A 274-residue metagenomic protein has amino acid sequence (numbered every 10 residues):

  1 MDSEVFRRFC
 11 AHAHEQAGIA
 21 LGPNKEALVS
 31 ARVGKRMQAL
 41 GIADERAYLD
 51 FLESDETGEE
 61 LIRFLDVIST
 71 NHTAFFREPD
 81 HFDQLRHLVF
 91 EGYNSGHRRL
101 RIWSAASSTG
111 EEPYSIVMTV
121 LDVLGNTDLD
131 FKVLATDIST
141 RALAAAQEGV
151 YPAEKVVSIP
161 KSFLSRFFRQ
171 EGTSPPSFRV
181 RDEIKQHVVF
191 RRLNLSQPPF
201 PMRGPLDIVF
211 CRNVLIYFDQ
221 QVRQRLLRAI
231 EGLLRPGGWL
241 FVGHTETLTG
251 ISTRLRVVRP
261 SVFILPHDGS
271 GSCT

Functional and structural regions predicted by a protein language model:
M1-W103, L227, G243: Conserved AdoMet
Q84-F90, P113-V123: Short, well-ordered amphipathic alpha-helices
H97-S115, K132-L134: Conserved class I S-adenosyl-L-methionine
V123-L129: Short helix-capping segments at alpha-helix termini
L129-F210, V214-R225, T247-T249: Extended basic-aromatic, gly/pro-enriched interface segments that bind polyanionic ligands
I208, T249-T274: Core SAM-dependent methyltransferase catalytic element
Q224-P236: A short glycine-rich, Lys/Arg-flanked "PGG" loop and its adjoining helix->strand segment in the class I
P236-H244: Conserved beta-strand signature within the Rossmann-like core of class I S-adenosyl-L-methionine
